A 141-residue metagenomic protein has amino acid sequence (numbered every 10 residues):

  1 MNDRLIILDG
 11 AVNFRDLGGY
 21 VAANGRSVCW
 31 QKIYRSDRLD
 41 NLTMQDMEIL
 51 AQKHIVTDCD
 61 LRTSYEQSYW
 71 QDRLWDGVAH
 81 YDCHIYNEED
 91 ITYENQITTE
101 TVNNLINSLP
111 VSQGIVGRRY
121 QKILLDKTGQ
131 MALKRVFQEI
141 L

Functional and structural regions predicted by a protein language model:
M1-L141: Cys-dependent protein tyrosine phosphatase-like superfamily
